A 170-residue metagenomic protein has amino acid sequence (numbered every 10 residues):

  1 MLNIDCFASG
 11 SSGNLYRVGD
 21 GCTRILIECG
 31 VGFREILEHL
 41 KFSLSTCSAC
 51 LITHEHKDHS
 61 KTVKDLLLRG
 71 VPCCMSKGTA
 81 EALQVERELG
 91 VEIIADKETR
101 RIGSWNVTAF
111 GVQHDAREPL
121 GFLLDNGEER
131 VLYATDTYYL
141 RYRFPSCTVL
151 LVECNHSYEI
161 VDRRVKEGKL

Functional and structural regions predicted by a protein language model:
M1-L40, P119-D136, V149: Conserved beta-strand hairpin/beta-sheet module of binuclear metal-dependent hydrolase folds, prominently
C6-F7, S12-L15, E55-H59, W105-F110: Structured catalytic core of nucleotide-sugar glycosyltransferases
L26-E28, C50-I52, V71-K77, L83 (+2 more regions): Short, hydrophobic beta-strand segments that form beta-sheet elements in well-ordered domains
V31-G32, G78-A80, A95-T99, T137-Y138 (+1 more regions): Short, acidic/turn-prone active-site loops that include or flank metal/cofactor- and phosphate-binding residues
G32-T79: Active-site metal-binding motif and surrounding structural segment of the metallo-beta-lactamase
H56-S60, E81-A82, D115-R117, Y139-Y142 (+1 more regions): Active-site environment of divalent metal-dependent phosphoester hydrolases
S76-E128: Metallo-beta-lactamase
P145-L170: Cap/insert and terminal regions of metallo-dependent hydrolase folds
